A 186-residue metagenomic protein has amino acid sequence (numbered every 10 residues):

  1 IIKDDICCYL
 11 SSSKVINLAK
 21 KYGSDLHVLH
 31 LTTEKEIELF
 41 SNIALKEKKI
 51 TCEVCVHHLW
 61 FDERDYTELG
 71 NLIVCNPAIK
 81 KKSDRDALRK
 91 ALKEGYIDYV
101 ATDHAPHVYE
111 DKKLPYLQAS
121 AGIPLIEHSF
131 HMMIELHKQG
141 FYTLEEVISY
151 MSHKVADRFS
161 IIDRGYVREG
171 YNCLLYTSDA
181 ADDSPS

Functional and structural regions predicted by a protein language model:
I1-V100: Histidine/acidic residue-rich metal-binding segments in metalloenzymes
K3-G23, L72, K93-E94, Y99-V100 (+2 more regions): His/Asp/Glu-enriched, well-ordered alpha-helical/loop segment that forms or immediately abuts the divalent-metal
L39, D65, E146, S160 (+2 more regions): A generic "cationic amphipathic patch" detector
T51, A101, N172, A180-A181: Alpha-helical architecture
V56, P106, V155, A180-A181: Proline-centered helix-kink/hinge sites
Y176-S186: Single conserved hydrophobic/aromatic residue that forms the stacking wall/gate of nucleotide- or nucleobase-binding
